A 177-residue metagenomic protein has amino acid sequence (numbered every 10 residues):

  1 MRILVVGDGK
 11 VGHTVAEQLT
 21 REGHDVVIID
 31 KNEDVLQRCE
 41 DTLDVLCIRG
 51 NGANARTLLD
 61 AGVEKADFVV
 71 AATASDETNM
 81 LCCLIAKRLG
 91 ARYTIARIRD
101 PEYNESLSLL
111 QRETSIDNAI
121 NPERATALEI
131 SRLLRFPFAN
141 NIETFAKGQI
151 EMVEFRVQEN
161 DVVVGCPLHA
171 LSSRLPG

Functional and structural regions predicted by a protein language model:
M1-G177: Cytosolic regulatory regions of ion transport systems
